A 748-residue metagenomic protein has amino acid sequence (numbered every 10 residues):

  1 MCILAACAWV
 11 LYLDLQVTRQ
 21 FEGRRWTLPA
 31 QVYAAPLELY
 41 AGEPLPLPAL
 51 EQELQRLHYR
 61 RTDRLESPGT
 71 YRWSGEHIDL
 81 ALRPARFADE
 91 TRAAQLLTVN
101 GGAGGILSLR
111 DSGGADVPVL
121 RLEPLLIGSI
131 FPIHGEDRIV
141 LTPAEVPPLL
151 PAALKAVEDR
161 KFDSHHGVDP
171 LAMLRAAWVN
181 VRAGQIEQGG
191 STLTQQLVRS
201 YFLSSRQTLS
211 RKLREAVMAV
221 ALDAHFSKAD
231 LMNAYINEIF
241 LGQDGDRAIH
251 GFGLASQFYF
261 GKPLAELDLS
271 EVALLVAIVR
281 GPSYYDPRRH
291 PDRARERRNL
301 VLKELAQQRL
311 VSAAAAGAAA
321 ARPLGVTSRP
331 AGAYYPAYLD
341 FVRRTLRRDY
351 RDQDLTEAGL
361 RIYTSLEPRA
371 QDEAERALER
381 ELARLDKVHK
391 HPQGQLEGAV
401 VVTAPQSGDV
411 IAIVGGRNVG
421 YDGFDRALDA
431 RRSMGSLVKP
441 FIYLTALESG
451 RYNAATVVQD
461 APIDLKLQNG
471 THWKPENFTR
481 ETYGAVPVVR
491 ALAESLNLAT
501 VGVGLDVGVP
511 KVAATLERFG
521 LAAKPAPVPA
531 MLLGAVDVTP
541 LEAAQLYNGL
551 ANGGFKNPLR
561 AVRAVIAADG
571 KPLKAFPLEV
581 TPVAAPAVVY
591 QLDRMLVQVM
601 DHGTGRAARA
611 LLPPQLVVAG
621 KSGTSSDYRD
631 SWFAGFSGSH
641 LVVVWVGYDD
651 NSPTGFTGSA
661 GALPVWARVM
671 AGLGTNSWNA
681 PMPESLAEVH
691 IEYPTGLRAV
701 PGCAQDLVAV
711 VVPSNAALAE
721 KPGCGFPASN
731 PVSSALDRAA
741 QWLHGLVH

Functional and structural regions predicted by a protein language model:
M1-K387, D409-V410, A461, G502 (+2 more regions): Juxtamembrane regions of bacterial inner-membrane/periplasmic proteins, predominantly the peptidoglycan biogenesis
R72, E90-R92, E145-L149, H225-D230 (+11 more regions): Extracellular/periplasmic catalytic domains that process cell-envelope and extracellular macromolecules
L107-I139, H250-L254, S283-P287, A316-G317 (+12 more regions): Short pre-catalytic segments that frame enzyme active sites
A156, T192-Q196, N233, E266 (+13 more regions): Structural recognition of the beta-strand scaffold that forms the well-ordered cores of secreted hydrolase catalytic
V179-Q207, K262-A265, P330-Y335, Y452-V512 (+2 more regions): Conserved catalytic neighborhood of penicillin-recognizing serine enzymes
R199-L203, N237-L241, G261, A265 (+12 more regions): Glycine-rich, acidic and aromatic/proline-enriched surface loops and short helix-turn segments that act as binding
T364-H391, V400-A404, I413, V419-F424 (+3 more regions): A penicillin-recognizing enzyme superfamily signal
V732-H748: Short, low-complexity, Pro/Ser/Thr/Gly-rich segments in the mature regions of secreted, periplasmic
